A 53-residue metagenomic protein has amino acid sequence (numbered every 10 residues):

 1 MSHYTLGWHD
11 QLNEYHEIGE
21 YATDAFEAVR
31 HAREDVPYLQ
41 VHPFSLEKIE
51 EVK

Functional and structural regions predicted by a protein language model:
M1-H16: Short aromatic-glycine-(Arg/Gly/Cys) micro-motifs in beta-strand/loop hairpins
H3, E27-A28: Generic alpha-helical structural signal
G7, G19-A22, A32: Small side chains
W8-Q11, R30, V36-P37: Helix-coil modules at protein/domain termini and other flexible surface or pore-lining loops, especially C-terminal
N13-E27: A short, exposed loop/beta-hairpin motif centered on an aromatic-Gly-Thr core
Y15, R33-K53: Short, mixed-charge low-complexity intrinsically disordered segments
